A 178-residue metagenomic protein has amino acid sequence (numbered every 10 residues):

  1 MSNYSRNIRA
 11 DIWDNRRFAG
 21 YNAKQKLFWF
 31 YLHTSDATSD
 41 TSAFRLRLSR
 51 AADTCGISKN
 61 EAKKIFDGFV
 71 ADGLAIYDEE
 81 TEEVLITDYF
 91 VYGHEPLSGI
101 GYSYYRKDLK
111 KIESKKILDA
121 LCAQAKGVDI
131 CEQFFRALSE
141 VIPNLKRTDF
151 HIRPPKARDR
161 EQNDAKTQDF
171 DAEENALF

Functional and structural regions predicted by a protein language model:
M1-E80, F90-V141, H151, P155-K156 (+1 more regions): Positively charged, structured surface patches that bind polyanionic biopolymers
E83: Catalytic and binding regions of secreted/periplasmic enzymes and modules that target cell-wall glycans
